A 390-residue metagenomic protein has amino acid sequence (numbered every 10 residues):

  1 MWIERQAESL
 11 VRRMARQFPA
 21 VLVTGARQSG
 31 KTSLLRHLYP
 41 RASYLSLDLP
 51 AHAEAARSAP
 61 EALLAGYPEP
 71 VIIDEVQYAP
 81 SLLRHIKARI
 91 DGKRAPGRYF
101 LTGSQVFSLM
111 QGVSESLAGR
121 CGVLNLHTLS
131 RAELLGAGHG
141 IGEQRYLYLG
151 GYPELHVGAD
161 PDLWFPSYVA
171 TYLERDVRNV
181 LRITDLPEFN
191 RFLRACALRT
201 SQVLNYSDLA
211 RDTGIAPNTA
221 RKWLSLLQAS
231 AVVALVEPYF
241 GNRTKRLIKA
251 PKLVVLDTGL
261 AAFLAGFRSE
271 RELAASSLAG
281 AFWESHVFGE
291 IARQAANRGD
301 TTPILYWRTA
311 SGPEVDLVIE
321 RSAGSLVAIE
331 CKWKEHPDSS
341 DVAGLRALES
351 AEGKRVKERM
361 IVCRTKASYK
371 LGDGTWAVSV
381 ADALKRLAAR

Functional and structural regions predicted by a protein language model:
M1-E4, E8-S9, R13-A15, A20-V21 (+5 more regions): A cross-kingdom feature that marks ATP-driven nucleic-acid transaction machinery
P19, P68-P70, A95-F100: Loop/turn-to-beta-strand initiation segments
A42-P70: Short glycine-rich substrate-engagement loop in P-loop NTPases that contacts/grips substrate
Y67-L82: Conserved P-loop NTPase "ATPase switch" module shared by AAA+ and STAND
L83-F107, S114-S116: Conserved catalytic/switch belt of AAA+ P-loop NTPases
T102-V106, G112, T128-L129, V362-T365: A short beta-strand-to-loop transition that corresponds to the Sensor-1 phosphate-sensing loop of AAA+ P-loop ATPases
F107-G122, H139: Short regulatory helix/loop adjacent to the ATP-binding pocket of P-loop NTPases
H127-F282, H286-N297, T302-P303, T309: Interdomain hinge/linker elements that couple catalytic modules in large macromolecular machines
